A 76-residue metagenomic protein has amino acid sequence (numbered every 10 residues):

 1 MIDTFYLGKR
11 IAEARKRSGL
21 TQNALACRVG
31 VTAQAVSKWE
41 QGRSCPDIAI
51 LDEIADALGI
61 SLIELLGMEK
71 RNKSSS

Functional and structural regions predicted by a protein language model:
M1-R17: A short, Lys/Arg-rich alpha-helix, primarily the initiator
A14, R28, W39, M68: Residues in the recognition helix of alpha-helical DNA-binding motifs
G19-K38, E53: Short alpha-helical DNA-recognition segment
A49-E64: DNA major-groove recognition helix of helix-turn-helix/homeodomain DNA-binding modules
L66-S76: Short, charged recognition helix plus adjacent turn of helix-turn-helix-like nucleic-acid-binding domains
